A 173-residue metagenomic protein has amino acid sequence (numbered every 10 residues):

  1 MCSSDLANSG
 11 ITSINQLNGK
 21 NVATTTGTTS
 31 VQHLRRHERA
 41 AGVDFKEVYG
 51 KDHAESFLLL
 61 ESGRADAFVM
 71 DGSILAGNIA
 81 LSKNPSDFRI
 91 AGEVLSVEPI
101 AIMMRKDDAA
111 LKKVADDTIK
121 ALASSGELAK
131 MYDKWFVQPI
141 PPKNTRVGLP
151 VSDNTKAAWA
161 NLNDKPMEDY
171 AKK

Functional and structural regions predicted by a protein language model:
M1-S3: Short, small-residue-biased leader/transition segments that mark boundaries at the very start of proteins
D5-V22: Flexible hinge/capping segments at coil-to-helix
S9-T12, E47-S62, S96-E98: Short helix-initiation/N-cap motifs at beta->coil->alpha
G10-S13, S30-L34, H53-S56, D71-L75 (+2 more regions): Stable alpha-helical elements in mature extracytoplasmic
L17, L60-E61, I102, A115: Hydrophobic residues within well-ordered alpha-helices
T24, V43-D52, G92: Short beta-strand-to-loop elements that line the ligand-binding cleft of bilobed periplasmic-binding protein-like
H33-A40, L59-S62, D66-S96: A ligand-binding cleft/hinge motif common to bilobed small-molecule-binding domains
V97, M103-K173: An extracytoplasmic/periplasmic, membrane-proximal ligand-sensing/linker region
